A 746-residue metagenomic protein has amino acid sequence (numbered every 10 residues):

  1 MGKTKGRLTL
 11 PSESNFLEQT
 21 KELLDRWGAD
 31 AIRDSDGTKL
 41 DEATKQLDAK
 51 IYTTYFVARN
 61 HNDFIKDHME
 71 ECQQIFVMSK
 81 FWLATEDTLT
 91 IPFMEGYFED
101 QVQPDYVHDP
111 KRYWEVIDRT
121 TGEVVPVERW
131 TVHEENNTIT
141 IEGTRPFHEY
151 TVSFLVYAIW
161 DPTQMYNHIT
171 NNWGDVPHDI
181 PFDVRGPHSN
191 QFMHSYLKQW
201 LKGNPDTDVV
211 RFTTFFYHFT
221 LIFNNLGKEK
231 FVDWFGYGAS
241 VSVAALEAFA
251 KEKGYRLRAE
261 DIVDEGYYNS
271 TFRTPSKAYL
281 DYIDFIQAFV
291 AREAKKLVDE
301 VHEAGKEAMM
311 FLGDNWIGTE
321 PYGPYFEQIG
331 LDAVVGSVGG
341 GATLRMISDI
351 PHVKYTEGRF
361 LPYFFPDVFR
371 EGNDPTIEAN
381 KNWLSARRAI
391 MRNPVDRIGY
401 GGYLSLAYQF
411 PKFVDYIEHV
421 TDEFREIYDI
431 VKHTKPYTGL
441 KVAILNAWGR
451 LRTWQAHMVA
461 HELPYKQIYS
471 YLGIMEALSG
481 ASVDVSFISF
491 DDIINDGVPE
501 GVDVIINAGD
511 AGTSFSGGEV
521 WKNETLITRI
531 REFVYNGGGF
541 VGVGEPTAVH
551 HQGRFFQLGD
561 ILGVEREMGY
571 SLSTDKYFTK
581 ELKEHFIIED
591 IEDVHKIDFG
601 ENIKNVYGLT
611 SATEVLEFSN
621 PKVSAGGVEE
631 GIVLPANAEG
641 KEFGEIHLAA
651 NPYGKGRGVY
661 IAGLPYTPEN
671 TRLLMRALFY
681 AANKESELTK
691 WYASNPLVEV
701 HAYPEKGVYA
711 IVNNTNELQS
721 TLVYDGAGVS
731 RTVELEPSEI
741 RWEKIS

Functional and structural regions predicted by a protein language model:
M1-F515, G542-G553, D560, R566 (+1 more regions): Glycan-processing catalytic domains of CAZymes
L221-N224, S405-Y437, S479, Q557 (+2 more regions): Extracellular ligand-binding/catalytic regions of CAZymes and related secreted enzymes and adhesion modules
N382-A389, E614, F643-A649, P696: A short, acidic, amphipathic alpha-helical segment used as a generic capping/interface helix at domain edges
N446, L572-S573, K580, R672-L674: Exposed, low-structure sequence patches enriched in small/polar residues
A456-E462, T513-W521, G626-G640: Intrinsically disordered, low-complexity Ser/Thr- and acidic-rich flexible linkers and loops, especially at boundaries
S514-E524, N670, T721: Active-site-adjacent loop/helix micro-motif of nuclease/hydrolase catalytic cores
G517-E601: A glycine-rich, often tryptophan-bearing local segment used as a flexible ligand/cofactor-contacting loop or short
L609-L616: Short, hydrophobic/aromatic-rich segments at coil-to-beta transitions
